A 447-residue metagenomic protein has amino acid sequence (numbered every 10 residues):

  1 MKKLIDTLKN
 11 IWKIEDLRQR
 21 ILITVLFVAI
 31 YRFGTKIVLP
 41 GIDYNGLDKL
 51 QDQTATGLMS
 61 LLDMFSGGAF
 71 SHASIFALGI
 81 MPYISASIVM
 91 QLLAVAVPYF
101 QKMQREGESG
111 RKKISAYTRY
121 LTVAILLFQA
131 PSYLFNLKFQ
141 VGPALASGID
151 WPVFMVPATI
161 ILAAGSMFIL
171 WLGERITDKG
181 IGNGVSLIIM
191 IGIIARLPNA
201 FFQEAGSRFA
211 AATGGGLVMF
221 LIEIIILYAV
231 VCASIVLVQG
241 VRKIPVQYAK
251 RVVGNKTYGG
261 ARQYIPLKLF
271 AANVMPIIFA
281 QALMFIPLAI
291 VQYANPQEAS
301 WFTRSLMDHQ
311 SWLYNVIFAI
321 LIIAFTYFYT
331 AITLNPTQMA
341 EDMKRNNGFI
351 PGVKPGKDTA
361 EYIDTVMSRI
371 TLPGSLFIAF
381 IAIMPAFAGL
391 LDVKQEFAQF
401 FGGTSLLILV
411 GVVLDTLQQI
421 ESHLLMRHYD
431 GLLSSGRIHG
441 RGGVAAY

Functional and structural regions predicted by a protein language model:
M1-Q104, S109-Y447: N-terminal cationic and glycine-rich segments that engage phosphates or anionic surfaces
